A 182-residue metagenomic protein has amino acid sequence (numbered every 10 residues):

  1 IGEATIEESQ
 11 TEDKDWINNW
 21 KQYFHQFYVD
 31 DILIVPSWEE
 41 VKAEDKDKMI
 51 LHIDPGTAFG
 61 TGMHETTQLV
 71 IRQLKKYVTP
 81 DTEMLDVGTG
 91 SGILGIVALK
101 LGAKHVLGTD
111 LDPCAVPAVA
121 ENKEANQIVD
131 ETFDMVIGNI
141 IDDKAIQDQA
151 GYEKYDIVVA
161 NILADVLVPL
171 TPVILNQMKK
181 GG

Functional and structural regions predicted by a protein language model:
I1-D45: N-terminal auxiliary segments of SAM/dcSAM-dependent transferases
G2, P80, G102, K154 (+1 more regions): Short loop/turn motifs at secondary-structure junctions
Q10, H52, G60, V87 (+2 more regions): Active-site-adjacent beta-strand anchor residues
V35, D54, D134: Short beta-strand segments
D47-P55: A short, charged helix-loop
T57, T61-I140: Conserved SAM/SAH cofactor-binding pocket of Class I
L111-G182: S-adenosylmethionine
